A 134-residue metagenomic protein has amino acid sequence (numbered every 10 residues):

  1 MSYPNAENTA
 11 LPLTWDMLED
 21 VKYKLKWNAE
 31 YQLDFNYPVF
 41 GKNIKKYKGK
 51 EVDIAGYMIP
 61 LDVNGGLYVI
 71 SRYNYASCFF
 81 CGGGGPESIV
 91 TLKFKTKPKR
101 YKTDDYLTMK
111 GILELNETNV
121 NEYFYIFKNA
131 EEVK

Functional and structural regions predicted by a protein language model:
M1-K134: OB-fold and OB-like single-stranded nucleic-acid-recognition modules and their adjacent interaction interfaces
